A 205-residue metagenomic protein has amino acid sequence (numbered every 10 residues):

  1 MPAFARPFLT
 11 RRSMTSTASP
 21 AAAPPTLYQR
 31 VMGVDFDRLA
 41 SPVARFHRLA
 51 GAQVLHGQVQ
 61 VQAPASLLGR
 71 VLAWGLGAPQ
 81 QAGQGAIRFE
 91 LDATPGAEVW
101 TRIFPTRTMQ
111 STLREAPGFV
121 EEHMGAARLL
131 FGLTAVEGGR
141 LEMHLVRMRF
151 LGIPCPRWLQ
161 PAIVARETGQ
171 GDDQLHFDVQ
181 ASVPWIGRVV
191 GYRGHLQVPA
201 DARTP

Functional and structural regions predicted by a protein language model:
M1-P2, G139: Accessible peptide chain termini
P2-P25: Eukaryotic low-complexity, non-globular regulatory regions
A18-S19, Q160-E167, A181-P205: Edge beta-strand at a domain terminus
P24-V179, Y192: Soluble ligand-binding/transfer domains with enclosed cavities or grooves
